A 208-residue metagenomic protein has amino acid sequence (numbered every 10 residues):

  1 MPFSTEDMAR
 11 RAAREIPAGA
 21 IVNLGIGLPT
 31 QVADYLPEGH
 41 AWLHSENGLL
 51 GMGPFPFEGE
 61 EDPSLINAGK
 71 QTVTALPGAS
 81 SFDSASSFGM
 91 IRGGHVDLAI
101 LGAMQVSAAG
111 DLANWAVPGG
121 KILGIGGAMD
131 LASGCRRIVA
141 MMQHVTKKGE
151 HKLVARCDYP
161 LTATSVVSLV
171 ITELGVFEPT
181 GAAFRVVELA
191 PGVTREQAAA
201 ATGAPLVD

Functional and structural regions predicted by a protein language model:
M1-P77: N-terminal active-site beta-alpha-beta segment that forms phosphate/nucleotide-binding and substrate-recognition loops
S4-D7, F57-D208: Conserved phosphate- and dinucleotide-binding cores of soluble alpha/beta proteins, encompassing both enzyme active
